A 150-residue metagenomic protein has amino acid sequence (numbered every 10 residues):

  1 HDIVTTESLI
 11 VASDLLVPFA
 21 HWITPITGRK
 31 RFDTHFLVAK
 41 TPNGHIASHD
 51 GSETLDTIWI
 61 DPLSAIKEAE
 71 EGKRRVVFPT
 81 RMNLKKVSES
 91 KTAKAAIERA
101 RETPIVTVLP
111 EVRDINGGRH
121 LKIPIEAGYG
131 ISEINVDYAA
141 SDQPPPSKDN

Functional and structural regions predicted by a protein language model:
H1-S13, T34, P62, T80-R81 (+1 more regions): Acidic, glycine-rich loop-and-strand cores that form catalytic or ligand-binding grooves in diverse globular domains
T6, S13-A20, T34-T41, S48-R74: NUDIX/MutT-family hydrolases
S8-L9, I23-K30: Acidic pyrophosphate-coordinating catalytic loop
V17-P25, P110-D114: Short amphipathic beta-strand and strand-loop transition segments with alternating hydrophobic
F19-W22, K40-P42, V87, P124-E126: Structured loops at beta-to-helix junctions and adjacent beta-edge loops in soluble globular domains
T27, I46-S48: Short helix/loop capping segments that flank catalytic or ligand/cofactor-binding pockets
R29, R75-V76: Short, contiguous, pocket-lining structural segments that sit at or immediately flank catalytic/ligand-binding sites
F78-N150: Core RNA-modification/binding signature centered on pseudouridine synthases
